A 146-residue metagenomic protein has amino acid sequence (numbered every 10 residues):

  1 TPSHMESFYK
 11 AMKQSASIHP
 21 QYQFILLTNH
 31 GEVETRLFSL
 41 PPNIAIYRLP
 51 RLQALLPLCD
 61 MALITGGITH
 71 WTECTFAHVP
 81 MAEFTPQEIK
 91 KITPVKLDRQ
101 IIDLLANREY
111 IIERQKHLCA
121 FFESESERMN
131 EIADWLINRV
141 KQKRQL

Functional and structural regions predicted by a protein language model:
T1-V33: Conserved catalytic-core segment of nucleotide-activated headgroup transferases in glycan assembly
H4-E6, T35-L37, E73-T75, T93: Short glycine-/acidic-enriched loop or helix-start segments at secondary-structure transitions that form or flank
Y22, P42-I44, V79: A structural micro-motif
E32-P50: Nucleotide-activated donor-binding/catalytic signature segment of Leloir-type glycosyltransferases, i.e., the conserved
A45-L49, V95-D103: Short acidic-hydrophobic, aromatic-tinged amphipathic segments that line or gate anion-handling sites
R48-K91: A donor-sugar binding/catalytic signature common to diverse glycosyltransferases and related nucleotide-sugar
F84-T85, K90-V95, D103-R108: Conserved acidic donor-binding segment of nucleotide-sugar-dependent glycosyltransferases
R99-L146: C-terminal amphipathic helix plus adjacent low-complexity, charged tail appended to glycosyltransferase catalytic
